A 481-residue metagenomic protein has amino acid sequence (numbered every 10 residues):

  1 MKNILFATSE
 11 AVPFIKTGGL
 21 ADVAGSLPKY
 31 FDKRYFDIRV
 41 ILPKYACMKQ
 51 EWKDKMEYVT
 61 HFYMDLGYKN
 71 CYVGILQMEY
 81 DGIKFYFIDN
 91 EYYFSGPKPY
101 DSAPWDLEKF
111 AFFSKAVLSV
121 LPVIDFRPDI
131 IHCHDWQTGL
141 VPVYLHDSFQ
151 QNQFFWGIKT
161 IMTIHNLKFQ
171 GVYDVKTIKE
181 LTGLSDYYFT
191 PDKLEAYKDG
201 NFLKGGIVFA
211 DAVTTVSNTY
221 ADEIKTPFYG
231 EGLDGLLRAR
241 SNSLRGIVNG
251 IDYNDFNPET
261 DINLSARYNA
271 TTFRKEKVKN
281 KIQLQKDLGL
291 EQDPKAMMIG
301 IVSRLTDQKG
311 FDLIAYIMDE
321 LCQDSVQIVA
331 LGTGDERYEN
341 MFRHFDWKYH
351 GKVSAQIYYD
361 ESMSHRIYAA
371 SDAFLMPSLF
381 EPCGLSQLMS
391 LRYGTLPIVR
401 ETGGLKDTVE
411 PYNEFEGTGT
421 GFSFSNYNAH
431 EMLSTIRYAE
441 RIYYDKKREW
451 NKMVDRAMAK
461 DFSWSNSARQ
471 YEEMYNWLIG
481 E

Functional and structural regions predicted by a protein language model:
M1-E481: Catalytic cores of nucleotide-sugar-dependent glycosyltransferases that transfer UDP/GDP/TDP-activated
